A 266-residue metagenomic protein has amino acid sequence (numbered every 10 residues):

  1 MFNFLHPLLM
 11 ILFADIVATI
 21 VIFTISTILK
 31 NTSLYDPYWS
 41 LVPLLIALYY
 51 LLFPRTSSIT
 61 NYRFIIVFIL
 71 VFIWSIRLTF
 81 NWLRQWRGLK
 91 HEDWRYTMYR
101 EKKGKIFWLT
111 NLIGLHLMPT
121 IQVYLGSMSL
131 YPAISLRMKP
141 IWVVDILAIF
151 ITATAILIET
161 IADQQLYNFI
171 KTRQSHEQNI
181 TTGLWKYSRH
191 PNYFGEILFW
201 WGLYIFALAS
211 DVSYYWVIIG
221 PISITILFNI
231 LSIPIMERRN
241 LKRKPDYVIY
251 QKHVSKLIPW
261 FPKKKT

Functional and structural regions predicted by a protein language model:
M1-H6, F23-T32, Y50-S58: Short, hydrophobic transmembrane alpha-helix segments
P7-T19, V42-L78, V123-Q165, I170-T266: Hydrophobic transmembrane alpha-helices
I28-T32, F80-L89, I235-E237: Helix-to-loop transition at the C-terminal end of transmembrane segments
L29, L34-L44, H91-G114, Q178-W185 (+1 more regions): Juxtamembrane helix-capping/reentrant segments at transmembrane boundaries
R63-G104: A basic- and aromatic-enriched beta-loop-alpha substructure that forms the phosphate/nucleotide- and DNA/RNA-contacting
W74, L78-N81, K90, L109-I121 (+1 more regions): Membrane-interface module
R84-G88, I113, T154, L227-F228: A general boundary/transition motif marking the beginning of the first structured unit of a protein
T97-M138, I149: PAPS-dependent sulfotransferase catalytic domain
